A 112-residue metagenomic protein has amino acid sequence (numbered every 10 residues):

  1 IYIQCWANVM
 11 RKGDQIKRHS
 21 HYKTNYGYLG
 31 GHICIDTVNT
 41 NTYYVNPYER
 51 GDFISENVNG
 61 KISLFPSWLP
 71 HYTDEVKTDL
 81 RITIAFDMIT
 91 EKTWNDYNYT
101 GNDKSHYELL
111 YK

Functional and structural regions predicted by a protein language model:
I1-E75, L80-T83, I89-N102: Catalytic core of non-heme Fe(II) oxygenases with the double-stranded beta-helix
I84-A85, L109: Short alpha-helical interface elements
K104-K112: Short, cationic low-complexity segments
